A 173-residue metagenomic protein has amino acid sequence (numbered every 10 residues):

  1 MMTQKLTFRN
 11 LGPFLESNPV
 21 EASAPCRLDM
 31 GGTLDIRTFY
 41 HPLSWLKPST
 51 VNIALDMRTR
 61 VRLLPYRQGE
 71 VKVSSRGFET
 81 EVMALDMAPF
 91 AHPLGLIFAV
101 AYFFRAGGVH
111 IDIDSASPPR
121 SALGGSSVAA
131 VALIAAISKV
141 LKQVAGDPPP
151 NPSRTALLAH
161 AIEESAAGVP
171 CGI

Functional and structural regions predicted by a protein language model:
M2-G124, A135-P152: ATP-binding N-lobe of GHMP and related small-molecule kinases
A132: Active-site signature of alpha/beta-hydrolase-fold catalytic machinery across serine- and Asp/Cys-nucleophile hydrolases
P149-I173: Alpha/beta catalytic cores of group-transfer enzymes, especially the acyltransferase/condensing modules of polyketide
